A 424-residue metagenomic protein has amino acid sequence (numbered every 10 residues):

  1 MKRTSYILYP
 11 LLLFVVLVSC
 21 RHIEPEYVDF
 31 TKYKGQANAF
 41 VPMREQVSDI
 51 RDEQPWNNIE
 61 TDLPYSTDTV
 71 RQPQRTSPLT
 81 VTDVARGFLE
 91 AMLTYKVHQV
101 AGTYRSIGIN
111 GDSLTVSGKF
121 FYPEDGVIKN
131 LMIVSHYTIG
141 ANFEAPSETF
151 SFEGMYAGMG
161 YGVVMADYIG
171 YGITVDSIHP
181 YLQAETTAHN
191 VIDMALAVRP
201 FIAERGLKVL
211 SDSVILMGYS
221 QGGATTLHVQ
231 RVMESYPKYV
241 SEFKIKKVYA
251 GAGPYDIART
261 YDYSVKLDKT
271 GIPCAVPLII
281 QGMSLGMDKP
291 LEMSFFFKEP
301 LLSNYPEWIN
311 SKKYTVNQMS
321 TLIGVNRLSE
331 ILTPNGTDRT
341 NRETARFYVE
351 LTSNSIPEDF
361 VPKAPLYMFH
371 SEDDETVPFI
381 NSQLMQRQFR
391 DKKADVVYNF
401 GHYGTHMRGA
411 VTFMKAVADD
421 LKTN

Functional and structural regions predicted by a protein language model:
R21-V116, F120-D125: Catalytic-loop region of hydrolases
Y27, G35, D52, G251-D359: Accessory cap/linker subdomain of secreted extracellular hydrolases
I109-S117, F121-Y156: Short, surface-exposed "cap/lid" segments of acyl-processing enzymes
Y122-I128, A197-M217, V240-F243: Gly/Ser-rich "nucleophile elbow"/oxyanion-hole loop immediately N-terminal to the catalytic nucleophile in hydrolases
Y181-E204: Alpha/beta-hydrolase active-site loop
I257, E372-V377: Acidic catalytic loop of the alpha/beta-hydrolase fold
D262, E343-N354, T376-N424: C-terminal catalytic histidine-bearing segment of alpha/beta-hydrolase fold enzymes
P362, Y367-D374: Short beta-strand/loop motif that positions the catalytic acidic residue of the alpha/beta-hydrolase fold
